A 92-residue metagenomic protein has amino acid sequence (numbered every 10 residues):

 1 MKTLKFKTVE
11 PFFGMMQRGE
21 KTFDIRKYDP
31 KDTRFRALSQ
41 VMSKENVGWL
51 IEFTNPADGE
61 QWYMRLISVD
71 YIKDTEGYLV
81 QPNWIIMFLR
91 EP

Functional and structural regions predicted by a protein language model:
M1-R36: Compositionally biased, charged N-terminal/linker segments
M1-T3, G48-L50, Q61: Intrinsic-disorder/low-complexity, polar/charged segments enriched in Ser/Thr/Lys/Arg/Asp/Glu/Gln
Q17, S43-E45, D58: A generic structural signal for short, solvent-exposed coil/turn residues that cap or connect secondary-structure
R34, G48-W49, M87: Signature of dsDNA virion morphogenesis modules
R36-V41, E76-Y78: Low-complexity, polar-biased intrinsically disordered regions enriched in Pro/Ser/Thr/Gly
L38-T54: Short coil-to-beta transition motif at edge beta-strands of beta-rich domains
F53-P92: Short, compact, well-ordered microdomains
